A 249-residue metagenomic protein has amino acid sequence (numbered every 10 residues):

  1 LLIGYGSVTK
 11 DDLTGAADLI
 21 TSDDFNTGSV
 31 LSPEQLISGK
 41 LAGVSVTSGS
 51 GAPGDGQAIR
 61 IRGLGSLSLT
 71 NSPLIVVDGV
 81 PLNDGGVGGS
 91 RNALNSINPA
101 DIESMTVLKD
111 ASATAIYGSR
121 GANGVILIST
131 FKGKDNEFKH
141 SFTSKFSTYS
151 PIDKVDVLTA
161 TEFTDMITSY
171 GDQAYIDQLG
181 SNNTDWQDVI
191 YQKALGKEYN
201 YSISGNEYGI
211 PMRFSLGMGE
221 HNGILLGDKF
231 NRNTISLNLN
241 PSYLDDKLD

Functional and structural regions predicted by a protein language model:
L1-D245, D249: Short, small/polar-rich motifs associated with maturation and membrane association, primarily at protein termini
